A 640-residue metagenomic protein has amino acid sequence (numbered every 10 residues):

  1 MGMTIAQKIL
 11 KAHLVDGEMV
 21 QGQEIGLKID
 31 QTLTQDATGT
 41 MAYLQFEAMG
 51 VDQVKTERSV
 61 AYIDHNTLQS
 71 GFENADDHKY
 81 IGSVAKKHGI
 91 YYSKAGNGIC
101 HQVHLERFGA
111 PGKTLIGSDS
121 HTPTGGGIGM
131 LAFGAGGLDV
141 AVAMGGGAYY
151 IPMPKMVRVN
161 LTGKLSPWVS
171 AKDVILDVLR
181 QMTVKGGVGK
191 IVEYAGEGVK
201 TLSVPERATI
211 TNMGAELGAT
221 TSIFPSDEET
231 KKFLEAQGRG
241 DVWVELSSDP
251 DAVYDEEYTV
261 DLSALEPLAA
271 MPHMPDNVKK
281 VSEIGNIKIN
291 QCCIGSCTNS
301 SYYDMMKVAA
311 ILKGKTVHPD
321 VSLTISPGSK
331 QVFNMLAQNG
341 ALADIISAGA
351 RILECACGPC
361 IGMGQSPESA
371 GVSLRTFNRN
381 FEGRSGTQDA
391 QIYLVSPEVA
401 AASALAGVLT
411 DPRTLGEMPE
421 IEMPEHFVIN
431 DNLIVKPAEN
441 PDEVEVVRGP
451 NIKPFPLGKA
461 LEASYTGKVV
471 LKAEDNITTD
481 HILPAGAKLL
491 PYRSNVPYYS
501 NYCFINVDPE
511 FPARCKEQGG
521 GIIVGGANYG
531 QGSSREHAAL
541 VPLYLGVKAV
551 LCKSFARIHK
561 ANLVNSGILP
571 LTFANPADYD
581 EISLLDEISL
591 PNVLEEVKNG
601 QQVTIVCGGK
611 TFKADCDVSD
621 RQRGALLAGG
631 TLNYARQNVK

Functional and structural regions predicted by a protein language model:
M1-K640: Fe-S-dependent hydro-lyases/dehydratases of central metabolism
